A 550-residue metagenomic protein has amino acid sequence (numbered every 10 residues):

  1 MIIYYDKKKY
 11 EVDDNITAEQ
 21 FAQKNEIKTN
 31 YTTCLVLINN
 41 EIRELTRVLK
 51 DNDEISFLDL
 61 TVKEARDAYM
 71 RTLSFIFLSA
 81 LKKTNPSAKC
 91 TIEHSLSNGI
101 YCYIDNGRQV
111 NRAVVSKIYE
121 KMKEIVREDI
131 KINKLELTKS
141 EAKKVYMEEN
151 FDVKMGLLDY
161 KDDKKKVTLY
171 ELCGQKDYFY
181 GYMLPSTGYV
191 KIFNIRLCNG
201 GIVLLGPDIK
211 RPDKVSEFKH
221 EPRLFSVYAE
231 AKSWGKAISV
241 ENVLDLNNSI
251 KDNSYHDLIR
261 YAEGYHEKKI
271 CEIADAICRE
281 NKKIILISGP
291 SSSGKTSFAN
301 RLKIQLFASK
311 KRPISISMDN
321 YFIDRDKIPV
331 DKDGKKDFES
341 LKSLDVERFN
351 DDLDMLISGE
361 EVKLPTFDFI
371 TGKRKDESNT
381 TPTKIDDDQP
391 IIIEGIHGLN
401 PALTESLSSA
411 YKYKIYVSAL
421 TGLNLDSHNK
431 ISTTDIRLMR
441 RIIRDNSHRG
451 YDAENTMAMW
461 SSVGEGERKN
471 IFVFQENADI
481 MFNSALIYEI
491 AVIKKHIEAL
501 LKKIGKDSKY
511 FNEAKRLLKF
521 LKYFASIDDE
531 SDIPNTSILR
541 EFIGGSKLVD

Functional and structural regions predicted by a protein language model:
M1-N98, G107-R108, E120-K121: Ubiquitin-like/PB1-type beta-grasp interaction modules and other compact soluble beta-rich domains
R47-K50, E54-R66, A80, K89-S97 (+2 more regions): Auxiliary tRNA-acceptor-end handling modules of aminoacyl-tRNA synthetases
I287: Hydrophobic anchor at the beta1->P-loop junction of P-loop NTPases
K295: Conserved lysine of the Walker
F298, L302: Hydrophobic positions on the alpha1 helix immediately C-terminal to the Walker A/P-loop
I314, I323, K327-I370: Conserved nucleotide-sensing/catalytic segment adjacent to the nucleotide-binding pocket in NTP-handling enzymes
F349-S409, M457-F474: Glycine-rich phosphate-binding loop used to anchor ATP phosphates in small-molecule kinases, encompassing both
E405-D550: Conserved NTP phosphate-binding and transfer environment spanning the P-loop NTPase/kinase superfamily
